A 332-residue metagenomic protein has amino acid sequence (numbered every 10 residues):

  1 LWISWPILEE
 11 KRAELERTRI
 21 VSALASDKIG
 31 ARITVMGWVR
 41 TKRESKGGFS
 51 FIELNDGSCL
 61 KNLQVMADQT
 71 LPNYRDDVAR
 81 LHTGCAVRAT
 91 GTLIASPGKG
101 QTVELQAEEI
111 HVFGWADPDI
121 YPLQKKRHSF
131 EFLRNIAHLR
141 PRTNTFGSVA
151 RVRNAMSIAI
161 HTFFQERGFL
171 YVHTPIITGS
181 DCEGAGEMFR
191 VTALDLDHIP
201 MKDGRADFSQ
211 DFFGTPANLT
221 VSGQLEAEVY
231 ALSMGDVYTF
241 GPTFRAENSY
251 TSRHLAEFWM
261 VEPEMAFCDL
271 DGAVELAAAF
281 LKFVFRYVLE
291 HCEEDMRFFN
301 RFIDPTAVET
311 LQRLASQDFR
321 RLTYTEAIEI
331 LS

Functional and structural regions predicted by a protein language model:
W2-S332: Class II aminoacyl-tRNA synthetase catalytic cores and aaRS-like
